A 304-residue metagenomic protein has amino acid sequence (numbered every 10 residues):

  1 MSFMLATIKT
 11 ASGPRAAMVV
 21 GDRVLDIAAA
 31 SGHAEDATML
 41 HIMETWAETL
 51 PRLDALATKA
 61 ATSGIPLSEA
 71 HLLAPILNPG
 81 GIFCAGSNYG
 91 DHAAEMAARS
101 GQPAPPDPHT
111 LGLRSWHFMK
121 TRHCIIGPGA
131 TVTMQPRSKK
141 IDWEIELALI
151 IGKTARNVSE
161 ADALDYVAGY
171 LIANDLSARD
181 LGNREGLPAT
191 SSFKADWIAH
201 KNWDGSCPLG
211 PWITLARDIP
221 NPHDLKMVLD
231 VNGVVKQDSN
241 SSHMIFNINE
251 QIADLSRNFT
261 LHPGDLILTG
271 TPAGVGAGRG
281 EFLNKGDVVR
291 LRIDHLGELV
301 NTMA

Functional and structural regions predicted by a protein language model:
M1-S115, V228, V288-R292: N-terminal non-catalytic cap/leader segment that marks the start of a structured domain
A6, L72-A74, P105-P108, V132-I141 (+4 more regions): A generic local secondary-structure boundary/capping motif
A11-P14, P51-D54, I65-H71, P75 (+2 more regions): Catalytic-pocket segment enriched in acidic/His residues
G13-P14, N78-G80, G112-S115, T121 (+6 more regions): Short coil/turn connectors at secondary-structure junctions
R99, W116-Q135, A155-R156, G205-T214 (+1 more regions): Short catalytic-site patches enriched in acidic/histidine residues that coordinate or position cofactors/metals
P103, H109-L113, H117-K120, A163-S191 (+2 more regions): Flexible glycine-rich active-site/ligand-binding loops centered on an Asp-His dyad
K120-R179: Non-heme Fe(II) oxygenase catalytic core, chiefly the N-lobe of the double-stranded beta-helix
